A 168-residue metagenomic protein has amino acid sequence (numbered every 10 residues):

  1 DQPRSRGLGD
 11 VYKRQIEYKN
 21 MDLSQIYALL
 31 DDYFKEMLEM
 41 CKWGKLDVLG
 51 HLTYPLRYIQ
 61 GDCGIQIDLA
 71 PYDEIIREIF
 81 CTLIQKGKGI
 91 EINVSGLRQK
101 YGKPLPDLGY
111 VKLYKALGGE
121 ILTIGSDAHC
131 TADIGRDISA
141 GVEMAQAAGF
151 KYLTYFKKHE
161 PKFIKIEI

Functional and structural regions predicted by a protein language model:
D1-Y12: Single conserved hydrophobic/aromatic residue that forms the stacking wall/gate of nucleotide- or nucleobase-binding
R6, H51, H129: Histidine-centered active-site/metal-ligand motif
K13-L29, Y58-D68: Surface-exposed cleft-lining segments at the edges of enzyme active sites
Q25-L29, F34-K42, G89: Extended recognition/assembly regions associated with phosphoester-bond processing machinery
W43-G50: Short, structured loop/turn "capping" segments at alpha-beta junctions
L52-R57: Active-site rim beta-loop-alpha module in soluble metabolic enzymes
D62-I168: Charged catalytic cores and adjacent phosphate/nucleic-acid-binding surfaces used for phosphate/nucleic-acid chemistry
